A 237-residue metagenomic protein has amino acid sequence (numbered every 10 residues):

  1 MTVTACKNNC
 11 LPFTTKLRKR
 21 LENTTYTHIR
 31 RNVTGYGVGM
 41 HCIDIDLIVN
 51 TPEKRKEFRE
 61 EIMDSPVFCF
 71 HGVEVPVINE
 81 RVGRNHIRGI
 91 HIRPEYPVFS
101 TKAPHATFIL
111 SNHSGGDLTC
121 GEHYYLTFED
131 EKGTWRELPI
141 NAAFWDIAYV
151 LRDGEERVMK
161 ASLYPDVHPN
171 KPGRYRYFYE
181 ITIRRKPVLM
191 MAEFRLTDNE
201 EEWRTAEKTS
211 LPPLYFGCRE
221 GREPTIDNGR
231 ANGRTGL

Functional and structural regions predicted by a protein language model:
M1-F13, T27-F58: Short glycine/threonine-rich beta-strand-turn micro-motifs
T2-N23, F68-V77: N-terminal targeting leaders
H41-I43, R88, K102-P104, E155-R157 (+2 more regions): Residues at beta-strand starts and edge strands
E60-P76, E129-D130: Surface-exposed edge beta-strands and adjoining flexible/disordered loops or tails in beta-rich
I78-W145, V150, E180-A206, L214 (+3 more regions): Primarily secretory-pathway and cell-envelope proteins
I140-R184: Short, solvent-exposed, Trp/other aromatic-anchored flexible loops in extracytoplasmic proteins
